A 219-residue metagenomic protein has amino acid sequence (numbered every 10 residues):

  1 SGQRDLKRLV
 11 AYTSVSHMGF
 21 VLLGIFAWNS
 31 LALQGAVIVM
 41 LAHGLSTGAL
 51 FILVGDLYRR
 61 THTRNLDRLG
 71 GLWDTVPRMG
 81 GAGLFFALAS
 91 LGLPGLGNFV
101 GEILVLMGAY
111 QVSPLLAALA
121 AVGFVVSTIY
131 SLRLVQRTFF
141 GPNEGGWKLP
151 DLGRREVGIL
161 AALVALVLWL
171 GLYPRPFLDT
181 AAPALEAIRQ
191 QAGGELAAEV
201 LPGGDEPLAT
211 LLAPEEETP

Functional and structural regions predicted by a protein language model:
S1-W28: Internal transmembrane alpha-helices of multipass membrane proteins
Q3, S30, R60-T63: Helix-loop interface residues and adjacent transmembrane-helix termini in multi-pass membrane transporters, primarily
D5, V15, H43, L69 (+3 more regions): Divalent metal-coordination and catalytic microenvironments
L9-V10, G35-A36, M40, A117: Alpha-helical transmembrane segments and their helix-entry boundary regions
A11-H17, V21, S46-S127, W147-L166: Interfacial and helix-entry/exit segments of alpha-helical transmembrane bundles in multi-pass inner-membrane proteins
L23-Q34, D56: Glycine- and aromatic-enriched membrane alpha-helices
W28-A32, Q111-P114, L172-Y173: Transmembrane helix interruption/hinge and helix-loop junction motifs
V76-M79, S131-P219: Cytoplasmic/organellar membrane-interface segments at the starts of transmembrane helices in multi-pass inner-membrane
